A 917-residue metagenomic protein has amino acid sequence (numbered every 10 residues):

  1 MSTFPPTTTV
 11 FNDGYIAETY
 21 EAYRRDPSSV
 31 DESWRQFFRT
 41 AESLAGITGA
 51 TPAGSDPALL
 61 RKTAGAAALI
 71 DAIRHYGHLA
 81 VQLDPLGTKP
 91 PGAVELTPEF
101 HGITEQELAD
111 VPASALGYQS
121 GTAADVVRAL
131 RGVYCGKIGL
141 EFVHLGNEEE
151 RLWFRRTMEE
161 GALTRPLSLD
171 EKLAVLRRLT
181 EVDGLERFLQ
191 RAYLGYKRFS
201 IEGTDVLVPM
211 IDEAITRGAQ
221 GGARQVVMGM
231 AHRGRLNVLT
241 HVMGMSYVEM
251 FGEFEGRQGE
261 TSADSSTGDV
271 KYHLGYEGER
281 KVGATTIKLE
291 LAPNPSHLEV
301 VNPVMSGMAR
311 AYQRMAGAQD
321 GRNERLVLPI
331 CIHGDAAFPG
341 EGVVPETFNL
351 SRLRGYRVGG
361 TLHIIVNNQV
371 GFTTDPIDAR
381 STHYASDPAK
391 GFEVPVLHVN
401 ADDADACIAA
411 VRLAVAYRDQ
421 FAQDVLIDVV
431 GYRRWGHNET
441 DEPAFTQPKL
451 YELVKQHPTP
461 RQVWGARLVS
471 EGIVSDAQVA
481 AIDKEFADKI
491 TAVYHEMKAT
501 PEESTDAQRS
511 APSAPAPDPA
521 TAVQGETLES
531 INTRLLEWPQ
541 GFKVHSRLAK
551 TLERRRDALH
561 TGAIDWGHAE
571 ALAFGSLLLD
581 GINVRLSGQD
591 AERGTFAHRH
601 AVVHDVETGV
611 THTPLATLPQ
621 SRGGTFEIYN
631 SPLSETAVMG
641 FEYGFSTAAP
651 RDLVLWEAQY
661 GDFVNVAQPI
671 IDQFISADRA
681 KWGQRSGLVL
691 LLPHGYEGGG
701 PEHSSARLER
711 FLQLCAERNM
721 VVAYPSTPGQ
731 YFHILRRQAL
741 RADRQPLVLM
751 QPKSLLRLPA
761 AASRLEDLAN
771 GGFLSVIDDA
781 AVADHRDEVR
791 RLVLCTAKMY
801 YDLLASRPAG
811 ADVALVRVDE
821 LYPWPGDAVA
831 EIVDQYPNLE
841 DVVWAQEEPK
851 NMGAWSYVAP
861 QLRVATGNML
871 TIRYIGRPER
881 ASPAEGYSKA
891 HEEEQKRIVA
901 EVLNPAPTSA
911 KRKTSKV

Functional and structural regions predicted by a protein language model:
M1-T40: Subset of Sec-pathway N-terminal targeting signals
F4, L44-V206, A223: Extended, charge-enriched "interface" segments that sit outside catalytic cores
T7-V10, P57, R198-D205, K288-E299 (+16 more regions): Alpha-helix capping and helix-loop boundary segments enriched in small/acidic/polar residues
R61-D71, H78-L108, A113, D125-R128 (+3 more regions): Flexible, glycine-rich loop/tail regions that form catalytic "lids" or insertion modules at the edges of active sites
L163-L185, G256-G317, R322, P614-L615 (+1 more regions): Active-site cores of enzymes that catalyze phosphoryl transfer or operate on phosphate-rich substrates
G184, F188-V248, K550-D557, I564-L578 (+1 more regions): Active-site pocket-lining segments that scaffold enzyme catalytic pockets across diverse folds
R224-L397, F596-A649: Cofactor-binding active-site loop characterized by glycine-rich and histidine/acidic residues
G371-T382, K390-L426, V430-G436, A444: Conserved phosphate-handling catalytic cores of large alpha/beta enzymes
